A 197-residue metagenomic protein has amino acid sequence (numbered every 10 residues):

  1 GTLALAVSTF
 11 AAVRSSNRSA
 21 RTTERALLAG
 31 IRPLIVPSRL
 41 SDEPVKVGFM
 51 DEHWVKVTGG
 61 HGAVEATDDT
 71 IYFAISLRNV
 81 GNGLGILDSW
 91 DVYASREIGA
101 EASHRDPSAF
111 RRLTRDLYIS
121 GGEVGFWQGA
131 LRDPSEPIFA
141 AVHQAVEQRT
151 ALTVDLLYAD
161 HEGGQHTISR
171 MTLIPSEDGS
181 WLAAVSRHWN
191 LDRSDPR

Functional and structural regions predicted by a protein language model:
G1-G83, V154: Membrane-proximal alpha-helical anchors
D68-T70, E123, Q148-T150: Residue-level preference for beta-strand/loop junctions
L77, L131, L156-Y158: Hydrophobic beta-strand positions in extracellular immunoglobulin-like domains
G83-D91: Short, hydrophobic/aromatic beta-strand segments
D91-I98, M171-S176: Amphipathic alpha-helical scaffolding segments
S103-A140: Intrinsically disordered, low-complexity Pro/Gly/Ser/Thr-rich segments with frequent PxxP/GP/PP motifs and embedded
V146-H161: Internal, hydrophobic beta-strand segments that form the core of beta-sheet-rich folds
E162-R197: Acidic, serine/threonine- and proline-rich intrinsically disordered appendage/tail regions
